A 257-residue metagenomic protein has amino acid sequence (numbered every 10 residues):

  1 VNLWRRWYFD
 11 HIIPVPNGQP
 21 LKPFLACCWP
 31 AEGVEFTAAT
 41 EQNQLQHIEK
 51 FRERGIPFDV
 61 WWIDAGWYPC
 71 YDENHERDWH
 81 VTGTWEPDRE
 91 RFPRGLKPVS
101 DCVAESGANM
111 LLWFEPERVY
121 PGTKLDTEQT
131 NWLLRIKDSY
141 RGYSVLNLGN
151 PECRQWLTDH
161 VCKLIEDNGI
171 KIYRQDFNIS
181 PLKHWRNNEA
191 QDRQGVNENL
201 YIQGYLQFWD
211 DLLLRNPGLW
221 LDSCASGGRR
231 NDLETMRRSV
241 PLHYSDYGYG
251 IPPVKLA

Functional and structural regions predicted by a protein language model:
V1-P16, A38: Beta-strand-rich recognition/accessory modules
W4-H11, N43-L45, Q203-G204, P217-L219 (+1 more regions): Short amphipathic alpha-helical surface micro-motifs
R5-Y8, I48, S100, W209: A generic alpha-helix structural signal
H11-V15, F51-F58, L219: Short secondary-structure junctions and interdomain/linker hinges
P14-P16, F51-R52, K163-L164, D211-L212: Short, flexible, glycine/charge-rich loop motifs used to bind or transfer phosphoryl groups or to couple energy/partner
N17-P20, N109, L214: A generic structural signal for short, non-catalytic loop/turn and secondary-structure boundary residues
K22-C162, I172: Aromatic-lined carbohydrate-binding/catalytic grooves of carbohydrate-active enzymes
D88-G95, E105, D126-A257: Active-site neighborhood of glycoside hydrolase catalytic domains
